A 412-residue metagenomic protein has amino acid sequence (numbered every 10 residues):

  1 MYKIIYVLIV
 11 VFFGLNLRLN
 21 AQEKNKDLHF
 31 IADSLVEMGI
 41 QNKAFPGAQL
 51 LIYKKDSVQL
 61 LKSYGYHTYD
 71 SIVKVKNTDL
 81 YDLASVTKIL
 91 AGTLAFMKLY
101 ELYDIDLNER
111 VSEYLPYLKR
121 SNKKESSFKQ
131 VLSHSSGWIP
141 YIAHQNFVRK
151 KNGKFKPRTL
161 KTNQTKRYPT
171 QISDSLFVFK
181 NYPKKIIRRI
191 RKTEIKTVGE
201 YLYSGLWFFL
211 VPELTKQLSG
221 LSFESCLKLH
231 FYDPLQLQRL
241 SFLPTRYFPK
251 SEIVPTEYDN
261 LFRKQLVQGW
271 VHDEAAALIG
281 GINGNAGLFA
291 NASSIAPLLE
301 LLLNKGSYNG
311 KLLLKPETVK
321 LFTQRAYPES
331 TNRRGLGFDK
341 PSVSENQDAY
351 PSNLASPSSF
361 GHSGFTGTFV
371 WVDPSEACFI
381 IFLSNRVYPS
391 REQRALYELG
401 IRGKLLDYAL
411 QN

Functional and structural regions predicted by a protein language model:
M1-K24: Bacterial Sec-dependent N-terminal signal peptides
L19-G39, N152-T165, P169-T170: Sec-dependent signal peptide cleavage junction
N25-L83, D104-D106, R188-R191, L266 (+2 more regions): Short, conserved catalytic-motif segment at the N-terminal edge
D33-V36, L50, D56, D82-N108 (+4 more regions): Active-site SXXK
Q49-L51, L61, D82, Q130-S133 (+3 more regions): Structural recognition of the beta-strand scaffold that forms the well-ordered cores of secreted hydrolase catalytic
D106-S121, P234: Short, glycine/proline-biased beta-turn/loop segments that scaffold the active-site neighborhood
K123-P357: Short, surface-exposed loop or secondary-structure junction motifs that flank catalytic or metal-binding residues
H362-N412: Structured C-terminal helix/loop/strand segments within mature extracytoplasmic catalytic/sensor domains
